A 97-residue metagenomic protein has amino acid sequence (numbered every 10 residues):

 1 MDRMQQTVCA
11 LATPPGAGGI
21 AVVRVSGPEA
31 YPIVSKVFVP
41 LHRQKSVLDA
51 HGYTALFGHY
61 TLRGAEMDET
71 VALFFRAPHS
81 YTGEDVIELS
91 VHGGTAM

Functional and structural regions predicted by a protein language model:
M1-M97: A glycine-rich (often HGG/GG-containing) alpha/beta subdomain
